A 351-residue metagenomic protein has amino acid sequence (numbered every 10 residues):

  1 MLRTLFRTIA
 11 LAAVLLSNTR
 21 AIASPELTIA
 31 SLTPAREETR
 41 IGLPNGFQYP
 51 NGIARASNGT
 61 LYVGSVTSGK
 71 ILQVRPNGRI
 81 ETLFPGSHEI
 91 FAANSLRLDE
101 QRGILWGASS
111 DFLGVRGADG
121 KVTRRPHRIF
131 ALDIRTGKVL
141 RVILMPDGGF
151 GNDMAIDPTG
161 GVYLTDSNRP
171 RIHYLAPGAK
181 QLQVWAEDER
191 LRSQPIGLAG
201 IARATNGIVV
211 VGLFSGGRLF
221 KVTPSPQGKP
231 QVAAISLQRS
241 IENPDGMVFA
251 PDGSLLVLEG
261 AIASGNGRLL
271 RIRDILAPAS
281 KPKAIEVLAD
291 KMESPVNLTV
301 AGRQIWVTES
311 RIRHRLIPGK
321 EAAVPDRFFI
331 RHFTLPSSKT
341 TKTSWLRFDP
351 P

Functional and structural regions predicted by a protein language model:
S24-R36, I275-L276, D349-P350: Blade/loop signatures of beta-propeller domains
L27-Q48, P282-K283, F333: A short helix->beta-strand "capping" segment at the edge of beta-propeller domains
E37, G120-T159: Asp-box/WD-like beta-propeller blade repeats and closely related beta-sheet repeat scaffolds
E37-L43, R79-G86, K138-L144, Q181-S193 (+2 more regions): A short beta-strand motif characteristic of beta-propeller blades
L43-T60, V66, S87-L113, M145-V162 (+4 more regions): Beta-rich, blade/repeat-based domains predominating in secreted/periplasmic proteins but also intracellular
R75-R79, D133-K138, A176-K180, T223-G228 (+2 more regions): Short loop/turn segments that connect beta-strands within beta-propeller blades
A108-R124, G260-A261, S310-P325: Short, conserved, GDST-rich strand-edge loop motifs in beta-rich repeat architectures
T123-R135, L270-I275, E321-S338: Beta-propeller blade signature
